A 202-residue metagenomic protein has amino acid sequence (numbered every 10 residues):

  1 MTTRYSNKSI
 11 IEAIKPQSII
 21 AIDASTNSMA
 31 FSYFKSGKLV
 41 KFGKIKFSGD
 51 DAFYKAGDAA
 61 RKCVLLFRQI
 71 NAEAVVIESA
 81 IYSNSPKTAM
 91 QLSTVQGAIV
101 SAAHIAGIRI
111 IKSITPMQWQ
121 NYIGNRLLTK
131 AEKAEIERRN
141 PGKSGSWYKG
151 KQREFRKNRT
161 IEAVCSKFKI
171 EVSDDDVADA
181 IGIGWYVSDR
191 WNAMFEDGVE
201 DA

Functional and structural regions predicted by a protein language model:
M1-A202: Phosphate- and other anionic-substrate recognition elements at nucleic-acid/protein interfaces
